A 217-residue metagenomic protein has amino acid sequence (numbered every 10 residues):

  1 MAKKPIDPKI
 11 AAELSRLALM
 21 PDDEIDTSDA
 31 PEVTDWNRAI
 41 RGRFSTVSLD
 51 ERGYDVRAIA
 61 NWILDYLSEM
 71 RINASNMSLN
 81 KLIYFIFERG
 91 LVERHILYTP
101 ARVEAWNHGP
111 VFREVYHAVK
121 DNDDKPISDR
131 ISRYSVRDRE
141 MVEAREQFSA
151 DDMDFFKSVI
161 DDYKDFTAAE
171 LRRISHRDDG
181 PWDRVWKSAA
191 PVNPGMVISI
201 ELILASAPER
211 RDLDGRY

Functional and structural regions predicted by a protein language model:
M1-A2, L79: Generic N-terminal leader/processing signal
A2-D50: A detector of short terminal or domain-flanking linear segments
L49-Y217: Domain-edge interaction signal
